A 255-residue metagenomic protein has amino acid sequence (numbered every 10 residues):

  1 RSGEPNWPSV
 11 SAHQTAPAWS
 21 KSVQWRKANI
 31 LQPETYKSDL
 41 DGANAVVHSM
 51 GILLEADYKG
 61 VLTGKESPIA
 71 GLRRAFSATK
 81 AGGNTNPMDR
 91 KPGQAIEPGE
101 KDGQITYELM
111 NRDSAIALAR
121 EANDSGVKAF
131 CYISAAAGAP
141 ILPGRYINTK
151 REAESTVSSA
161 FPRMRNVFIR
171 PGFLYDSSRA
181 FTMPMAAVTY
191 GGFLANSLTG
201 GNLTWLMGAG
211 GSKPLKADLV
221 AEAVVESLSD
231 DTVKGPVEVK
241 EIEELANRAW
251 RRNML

Functional and structural regions predicted by a protein language model:
R1-P5: Short, polar loop motifs at secondary-structure junctions
W7-Q14, N247-L255: Eukaryotic N-terminal targeting leaders
S9-A117, E121, L228: NAD(P)H-binding glycine-rich loop region in Rossmannoid oxidoreductase-like domains and their noncatalytic homologs
S49, F130-A136, I169-P171: SDR active-site strand-loop-helix element
E97-G103, A129-L142: Short, flexible active-site loops
A115-N123, V127-A135: Conserved Class I SAM-dependent methyltransferase catalytic core
S125, G138-M254: Oxidoreductase cofactor-interface core, primarily capturing Rossmann-like NAD(P)-dependent enzymes
